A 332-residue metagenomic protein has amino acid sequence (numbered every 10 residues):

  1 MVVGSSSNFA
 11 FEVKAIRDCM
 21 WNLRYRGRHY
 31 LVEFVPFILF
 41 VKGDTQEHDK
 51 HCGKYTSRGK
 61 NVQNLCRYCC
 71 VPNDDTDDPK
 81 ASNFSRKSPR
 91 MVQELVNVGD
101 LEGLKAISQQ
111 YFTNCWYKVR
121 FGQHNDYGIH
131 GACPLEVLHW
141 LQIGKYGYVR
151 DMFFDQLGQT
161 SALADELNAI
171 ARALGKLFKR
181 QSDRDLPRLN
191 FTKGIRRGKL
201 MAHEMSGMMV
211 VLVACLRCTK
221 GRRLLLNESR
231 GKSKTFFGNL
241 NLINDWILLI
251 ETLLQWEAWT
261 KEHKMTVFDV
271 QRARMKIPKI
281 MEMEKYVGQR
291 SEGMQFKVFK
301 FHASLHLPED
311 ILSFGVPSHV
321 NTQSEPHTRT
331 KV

Functional and structural regions predicted by a protein language model:
V2-S7, C218-T219, H263: A generic structural motif
V3, A10-V211: Charged (Asp/Glu and Lys/Arg) segments that form or flank catalytic channels of large polymer- and nucleotide-handling
W21-F37, H263-M275, E282-K300: Short glycine-rich, low-complexity/disordered patches
F37-F40, Q255-A258, V298: Acidic beta-strand-to-loop metal/phosphate-binding motif
V41, Y117, G144, G175-F178 (+4 more regions): Generic cytosolic/nucleocytoplasmic N-terminal low-complexity/intrinsically disordered segments
T45-L95, N190-K234, N241-N244, L254 (+1 more regions): Amphipathic alpha-helical/coiled-coil segments positioned at domain termini
K105-A106, V119-R120, D126, L135-L138 (+9 more regions): A composition/secondary-structure signal for short, hydrophobic, low-basic-content segments with alpha-helix propensity
L225-Q289: Extended, well-ordered alpha-helical scaffold/bundle regions in very large, multi-domain proteins
